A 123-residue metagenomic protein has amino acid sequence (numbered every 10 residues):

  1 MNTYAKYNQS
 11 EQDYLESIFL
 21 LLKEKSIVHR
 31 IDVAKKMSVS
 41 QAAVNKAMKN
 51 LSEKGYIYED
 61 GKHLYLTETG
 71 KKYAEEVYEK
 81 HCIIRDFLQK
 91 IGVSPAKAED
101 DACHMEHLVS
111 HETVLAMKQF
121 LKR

Functional and structural regions predicted by a protein language model:
N2-V39: N-terminal helix-turn-helix DNA-binding core of bacterial DNA-binding proteins
Y14, V33, V44-S52: Basic amphipathic alpha-helical segments that dock to polyanions
K36, Y73, K90: Residues within the alpha-helical elements of helix-turn-helix
A42, A96: Key DNA-contact positions within bacterial/archaeal DNA-binding proteins
S52-G61: A short, conserved structural fragment
K62-K80: Basic, amphipathic "hinge/linker" alpha-helix immediately C-terminal to the N-terminal HTH DNA-binding motif
E76-I91, K97, D101-H104: Short, solvent-exposed amphipathic helices
D100-R123: C-terminal regulatory/oligomerization modules of transcriptional regulators
